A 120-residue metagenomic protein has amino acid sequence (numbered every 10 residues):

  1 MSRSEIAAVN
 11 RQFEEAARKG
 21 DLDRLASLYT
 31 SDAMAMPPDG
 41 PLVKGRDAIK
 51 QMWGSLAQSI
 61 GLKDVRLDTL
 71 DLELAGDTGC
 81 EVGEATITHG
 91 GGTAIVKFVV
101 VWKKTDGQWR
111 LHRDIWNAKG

Functional and structural regions predicted by a protein language model:
M1-S27, M34-G120: A beta-strand edge to alpha-helix "cap/lid" segment located at domain peripheries
